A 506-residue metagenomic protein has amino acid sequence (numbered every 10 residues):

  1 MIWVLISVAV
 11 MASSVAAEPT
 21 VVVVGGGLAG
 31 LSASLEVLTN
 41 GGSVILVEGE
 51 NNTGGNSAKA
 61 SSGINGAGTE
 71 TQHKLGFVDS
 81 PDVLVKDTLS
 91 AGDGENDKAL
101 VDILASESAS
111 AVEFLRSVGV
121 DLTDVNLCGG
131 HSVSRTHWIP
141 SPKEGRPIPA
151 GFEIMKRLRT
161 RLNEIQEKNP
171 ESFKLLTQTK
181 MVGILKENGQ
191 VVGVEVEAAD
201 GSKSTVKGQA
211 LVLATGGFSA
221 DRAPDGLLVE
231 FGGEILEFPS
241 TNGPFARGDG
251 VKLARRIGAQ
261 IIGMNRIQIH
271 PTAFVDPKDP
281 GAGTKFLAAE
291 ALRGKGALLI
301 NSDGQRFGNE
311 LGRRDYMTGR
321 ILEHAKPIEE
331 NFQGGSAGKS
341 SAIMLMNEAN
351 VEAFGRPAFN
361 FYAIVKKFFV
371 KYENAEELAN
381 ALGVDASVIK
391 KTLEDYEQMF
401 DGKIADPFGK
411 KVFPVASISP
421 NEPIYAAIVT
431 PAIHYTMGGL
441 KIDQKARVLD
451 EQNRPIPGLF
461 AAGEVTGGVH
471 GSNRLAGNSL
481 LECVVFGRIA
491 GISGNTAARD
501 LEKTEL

Functional and structural regions predicted by a protein language model:
V15-A29, I45: Beta1/beta-strand and adjacent pyrophosphate-binding region of the FAD-binding site in flavoprotein oxidoreductases
T39-A60: Glycine-rich FAD pyrophosphate-binding loop
N65-L104: Glycine-rich active-site loop/strand segments that organize a redox cofactor
A105-K203, D221-P224, F274-D276, F400-P420: Conserved redox-cofactor binding core of oxidoreductases
G183, V388-N473: A glycine-rich dinucleotide-binding beta-alpha-beta segment and adjacent secondary-structure elements that constitute
S202, V206-K278, F486-I489: Glycine-rich loop(s) and the adjacent beta-strand/alpha-helix scaffold that form part
V251-V388: An anion/pyrophosphate-binding glycine-rich loop and adjacent beta-alpha core in soluble alpha-beta enzymes
L253-Q260, K390, C483-E502: Internal hydrophobic alpha-helix adjacent to the cofactor/substrate pocket in enzyme cavities
